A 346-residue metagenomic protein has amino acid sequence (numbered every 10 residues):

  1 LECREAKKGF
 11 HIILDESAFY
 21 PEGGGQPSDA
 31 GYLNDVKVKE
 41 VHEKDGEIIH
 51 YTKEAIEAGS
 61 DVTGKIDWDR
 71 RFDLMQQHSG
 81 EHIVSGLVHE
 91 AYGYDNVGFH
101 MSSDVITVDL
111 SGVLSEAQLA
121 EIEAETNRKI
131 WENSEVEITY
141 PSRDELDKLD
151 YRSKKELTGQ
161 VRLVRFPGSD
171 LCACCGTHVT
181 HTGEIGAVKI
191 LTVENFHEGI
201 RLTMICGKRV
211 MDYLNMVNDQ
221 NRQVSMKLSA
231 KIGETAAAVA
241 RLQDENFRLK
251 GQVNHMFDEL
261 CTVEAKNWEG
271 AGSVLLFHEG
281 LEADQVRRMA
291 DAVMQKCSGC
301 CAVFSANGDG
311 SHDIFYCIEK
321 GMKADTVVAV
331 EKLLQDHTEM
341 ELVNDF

Functional and structural regions predicted by a protein language model:
L1-S60: Conserved nucleotide-binding/hydrolysis modules and their immediate coupling elements across P-loop/ASCE NTPase motors
C3-A18, G59-R71, L157-L171, M322-E341: Short, hydrophobic/aliphatic alpha-helical segments
H11-I12, D45-E54, I106-G112, I314-F315 (+1 more regions): A generic structural motif
S17-L33, E57-V108, E341-D345: Active/ligand-binding-proximal structured segments within catalytic/core domains that scaffold catalytic residues
D29-Y32, S79-H89, G176, D284-Q295 (+1 more regions): Short amphipathic alpha-helix segments
I66, A124-S134, C297, K332-E341: A common structural junction motif
R70, E90-F196: Functional cores that coordinate and move charged inorganic groups
L191-F346: Terminal appendage regions of diverse proteins
